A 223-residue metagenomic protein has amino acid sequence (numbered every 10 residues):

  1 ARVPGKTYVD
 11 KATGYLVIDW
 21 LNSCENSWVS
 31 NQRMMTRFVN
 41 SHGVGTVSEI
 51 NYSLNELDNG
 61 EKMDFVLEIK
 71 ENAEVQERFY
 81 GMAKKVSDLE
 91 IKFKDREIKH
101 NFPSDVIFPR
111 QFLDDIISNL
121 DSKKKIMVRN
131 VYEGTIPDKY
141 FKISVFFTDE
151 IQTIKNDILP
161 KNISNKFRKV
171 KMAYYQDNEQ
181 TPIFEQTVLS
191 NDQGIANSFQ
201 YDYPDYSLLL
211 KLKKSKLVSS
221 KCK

Functional and structural regions predicted by a protein language model:
A1, E25-N31, G60-V66, I163-M172: Short, hydrophobic/aromatic-rich segments at coil-to-beta transitions
A1-G43, C222-K223: N-terminal cleavable signal peptides for secretion/export
V9, S23, G43-G45, E56 (+2 more regions): Sterically constrained small-residue positions within well-ordered secondary structures of folded domains
A12, T46-S48, P182: Residues that define the transmembrane beta-barrel architecture of outer-membrane proteins
Y15-N22, E49-E56, Q186-V188: Hydrophobic/aromatic beta-strand elements that line small-molecule binding cavities or substrate pockets in beta-rich
D19-W28, N55-E61, D192-Q193: A short, structured loop/turn motif at beta-sheet edges
Q32-V86: Hydrophobic/aromatic-rich structural module bridging two neighboring secondary-structure elements via a short loop
V66-K223: Mature, soluble, non-transmembrane domains
